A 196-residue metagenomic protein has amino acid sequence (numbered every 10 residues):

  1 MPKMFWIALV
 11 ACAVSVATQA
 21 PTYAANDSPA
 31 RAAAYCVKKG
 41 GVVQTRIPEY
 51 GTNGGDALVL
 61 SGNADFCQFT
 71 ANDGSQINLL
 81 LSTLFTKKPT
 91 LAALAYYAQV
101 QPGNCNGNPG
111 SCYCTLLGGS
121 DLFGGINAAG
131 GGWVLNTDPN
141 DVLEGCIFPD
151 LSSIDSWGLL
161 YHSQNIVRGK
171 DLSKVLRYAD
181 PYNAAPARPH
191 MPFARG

Functional and structural regions predicted by a protein language model:
M1-I7, G107: Bacterial N-terminal signal peptides that target proteins for export
I7-V16: Bacterial N-terminal signal peptides
P21-G196: Mitochondrial intermembrane space
